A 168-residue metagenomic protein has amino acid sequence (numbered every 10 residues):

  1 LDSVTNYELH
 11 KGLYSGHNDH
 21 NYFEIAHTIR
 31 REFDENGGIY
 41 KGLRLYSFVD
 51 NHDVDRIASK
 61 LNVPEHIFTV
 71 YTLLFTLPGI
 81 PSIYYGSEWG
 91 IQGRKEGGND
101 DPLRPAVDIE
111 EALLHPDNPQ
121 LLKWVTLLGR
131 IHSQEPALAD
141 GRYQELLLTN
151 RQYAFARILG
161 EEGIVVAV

Functional and structural regions predicted by a protein language model:
L1-K41, P64, L73, Q92-L127 (+3 more regions): Active-site-proximal helices and loops of the catalytic beta/alpha 8
I39-N62: Active-site clefts of carbohydrate-active enzymes
R44-Y46, I80-I83, G163-V165: Beta-sheet entry/capping signal
H52, L74, G86-E88, L128 (+1 more regions): Conserved, mostly hydrophobic/aromatic
I67-T69: Conserved interdomain hinge at the start of the Helicase C-terminal
Y71-Q92: Substrate-binding cleft of secreted/luminal carbohydrate-active enzymes
P81-G86, Q134-R142: Acidic/polar loop patches that form or flank catalytic/metal-binding clefts of enzymes that bind anionic ligands
L146-V168: Carbohydrate-binding surface patches
